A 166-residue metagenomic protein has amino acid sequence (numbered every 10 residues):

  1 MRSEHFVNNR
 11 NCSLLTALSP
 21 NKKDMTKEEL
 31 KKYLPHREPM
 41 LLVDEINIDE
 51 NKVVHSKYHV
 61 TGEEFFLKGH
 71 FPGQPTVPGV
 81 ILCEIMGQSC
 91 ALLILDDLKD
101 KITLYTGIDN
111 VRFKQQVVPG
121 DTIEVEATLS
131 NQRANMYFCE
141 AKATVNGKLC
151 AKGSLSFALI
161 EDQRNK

Functional and structural regions predicted by a protein language model:
H5: Cationic, low-complexity basic patches in intrinsically disordered or flexible, solvent-exposed regions
D24-L30, D121-V125: Short Pro/Gly-enriched beta-strand edge/turn motifs at strand-loop
K27-R37, K99: Short aromatic-glycine motifs in intrinsically disordered, low-complexity regions
E38-V77: Catalytic strand-loop segment that frames the active site of acyl-thioester-processing enzymes
I46, V77-D100: Active-site helix/loop of acyl-thioester processing domains in fatty-acid/polyketide metabolism, spanning hotdog-fold
N51-H55, V117-D121, T128-K166: HotDog/MaoC-like acyl-thioester-processing domains
S89-E124, C150-A158: Hydrophobic beta-strand-centered segment that forms part of the acyl-chain substrate-binding groove
